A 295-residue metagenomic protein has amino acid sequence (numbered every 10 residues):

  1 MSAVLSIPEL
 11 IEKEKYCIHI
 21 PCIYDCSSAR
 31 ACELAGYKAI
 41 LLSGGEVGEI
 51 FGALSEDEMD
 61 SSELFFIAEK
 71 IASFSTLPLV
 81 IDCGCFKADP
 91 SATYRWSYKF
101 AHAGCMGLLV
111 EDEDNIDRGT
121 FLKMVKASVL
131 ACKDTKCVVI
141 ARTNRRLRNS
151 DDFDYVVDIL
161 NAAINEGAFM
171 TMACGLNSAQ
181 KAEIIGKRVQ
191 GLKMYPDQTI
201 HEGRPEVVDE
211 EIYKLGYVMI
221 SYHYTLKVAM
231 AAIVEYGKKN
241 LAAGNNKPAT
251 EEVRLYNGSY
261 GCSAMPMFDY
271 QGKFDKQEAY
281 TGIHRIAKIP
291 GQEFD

Functional and structural regions predicted by a protein language model:
S2-Q198, G203-S221, V228-A231, K276-D295: Alpha/beta enzyme core
H223-D295: Extended, intrinsically disordered, low-complexity segments
